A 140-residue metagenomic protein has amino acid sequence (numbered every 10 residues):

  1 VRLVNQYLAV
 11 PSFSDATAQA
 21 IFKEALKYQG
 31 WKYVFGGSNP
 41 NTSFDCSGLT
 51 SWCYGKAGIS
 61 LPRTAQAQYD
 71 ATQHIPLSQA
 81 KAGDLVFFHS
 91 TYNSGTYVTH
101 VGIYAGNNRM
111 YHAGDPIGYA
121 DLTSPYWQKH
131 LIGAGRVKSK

Functional and structural regions predicted by a protein language model:
V1-K32, K129-K140: Intrinsically disordered, low-complexity, Pro/Ser/Thr/Asn/Gly/Ala-rich spacer/linker segments adjacent to signal
L26, Q66-D70, A82, S94-T99: Membrane-proximal structural modules of membrane-associated proteins and complexes
W31-A82: Catalytic cysteine-centered active-site loop
F35-G36, F88-H89, A113: Thr-Gly-centered strand-to-loop micro-motif
G37, A65, S90-Y92, K138: Short, well-ordered turn and helix-capping elements at secondary-structure junctions
I75, Y92-K140: Aromatic- and glycine-rich peptidoglycan recognition patches
L85-F87, I103: Hydrophobic beta-strand signal
